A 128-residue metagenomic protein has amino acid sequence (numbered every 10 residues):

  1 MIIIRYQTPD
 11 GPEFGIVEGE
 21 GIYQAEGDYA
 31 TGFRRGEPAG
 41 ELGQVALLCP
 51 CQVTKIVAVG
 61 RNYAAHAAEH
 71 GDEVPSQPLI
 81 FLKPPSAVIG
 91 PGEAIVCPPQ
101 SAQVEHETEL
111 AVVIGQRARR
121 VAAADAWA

Functional and structural regions predicted by a protein language model:
I2-A128: Active-site microenvironments in enzyme catalytic cores
